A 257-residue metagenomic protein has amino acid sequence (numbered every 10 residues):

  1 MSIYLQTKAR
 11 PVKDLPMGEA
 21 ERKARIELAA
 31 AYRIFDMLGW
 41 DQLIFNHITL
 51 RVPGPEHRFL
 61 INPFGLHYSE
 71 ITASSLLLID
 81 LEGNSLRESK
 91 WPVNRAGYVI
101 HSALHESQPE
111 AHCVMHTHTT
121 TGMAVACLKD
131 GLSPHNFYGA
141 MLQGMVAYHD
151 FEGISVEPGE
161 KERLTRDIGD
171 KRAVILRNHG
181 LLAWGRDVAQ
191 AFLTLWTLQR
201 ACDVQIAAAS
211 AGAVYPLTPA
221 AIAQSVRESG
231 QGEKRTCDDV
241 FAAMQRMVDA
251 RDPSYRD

Functional and structural regions predicted by a protein language model:
M1-D257: Glycine-rich flexible loops
